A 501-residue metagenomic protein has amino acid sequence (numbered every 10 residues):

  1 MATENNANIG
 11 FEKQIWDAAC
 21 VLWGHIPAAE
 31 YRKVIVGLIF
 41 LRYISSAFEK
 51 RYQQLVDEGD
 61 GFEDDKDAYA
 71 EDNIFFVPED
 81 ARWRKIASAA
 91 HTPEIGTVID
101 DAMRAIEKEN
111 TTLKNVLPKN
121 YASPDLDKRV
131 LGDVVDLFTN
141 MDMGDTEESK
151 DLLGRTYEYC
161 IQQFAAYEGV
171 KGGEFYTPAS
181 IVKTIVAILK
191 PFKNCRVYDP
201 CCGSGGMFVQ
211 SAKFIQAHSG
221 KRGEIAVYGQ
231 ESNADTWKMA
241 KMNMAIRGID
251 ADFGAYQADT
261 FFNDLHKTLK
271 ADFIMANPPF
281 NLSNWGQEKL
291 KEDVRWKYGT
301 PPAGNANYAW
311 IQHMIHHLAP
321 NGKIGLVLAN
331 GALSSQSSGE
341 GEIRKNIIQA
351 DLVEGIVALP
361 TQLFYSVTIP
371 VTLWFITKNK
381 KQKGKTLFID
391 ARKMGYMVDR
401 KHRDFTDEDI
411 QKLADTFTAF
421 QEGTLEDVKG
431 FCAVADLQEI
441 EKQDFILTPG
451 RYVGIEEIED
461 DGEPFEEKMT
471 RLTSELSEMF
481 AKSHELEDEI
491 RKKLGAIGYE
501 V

Functional and structural regions predicted by a protein language model:
M1-K193, D252-T260, L265, A358-T361 (+2 more regions): Non-catalytic, mostly N-terminal accessory regions of nucleic-acid modification and defense proteins
Q14, V21, I35-Y43, W237 (+2 more regions): Conserved Class I SAM-dependent methyltransferase catalytic core
H25, W285-N305, G331-E340, P360-S366 (+2 more regions): Short, contiguous acidic/charged loop-to-helix segments that flank catalytic cores in large enzymes
P124, T146, C201, G229-N233 (+6 more regions): Hydrophobic alpha-helical scaffolding
K171-A276, N281-W285, L290-K297, L328-G331 (+2 more regions): Conserved S-adenosyl-L-methionine
Q216, A245, I249, P279 (+12 more regions): Hydrophobic alpha-helix feature that most strongly marks membrane-spanning transmembrane helices and their immediate
K270-A271, N305-N307, N321-A329, V353-E354 (+6 more regions): Active-site lining segments that contact anionic ligands and/or coordinate catalytic metals
L352-V353, L363-S366, P370-D415: C-terminal, active-site-flanking charged/polar segments
